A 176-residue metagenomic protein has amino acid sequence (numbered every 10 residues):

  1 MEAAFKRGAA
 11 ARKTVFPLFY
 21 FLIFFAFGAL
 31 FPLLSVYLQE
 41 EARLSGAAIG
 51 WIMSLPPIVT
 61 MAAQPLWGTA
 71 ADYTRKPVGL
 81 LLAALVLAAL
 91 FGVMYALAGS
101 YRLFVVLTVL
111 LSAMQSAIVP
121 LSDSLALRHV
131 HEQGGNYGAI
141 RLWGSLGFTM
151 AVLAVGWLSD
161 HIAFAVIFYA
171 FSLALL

Functional and structural regions predicted by a protein language model:
F5-P57: Helix-loop boundary and gating motifs at the non-cytosolic
F21-L22, F91-Y95, Y101-P120, L125: Hydrophobic core of transmembrane alpha-helices in multi-pass small-molecule transporters, especially MFS/SLC-type
R43, R75, L97-R102: Helix-breaking motifs and short loop linkers at transmembrane-helix boundaries and internal kinks in secondary membrane
I52-T60, G144, A174: Transmembrane alpha-helical segments of major facilitator superfamily
P57-P65, F148-T149, L153: Residue-level signature of mid-helix packing/kink "hotspots" within the transmembrane helices of 12-pass Major
A62-K76, S159-D160: Helix-to-loop junctions at the C-terminal end of transmembrane segments in multipass secondary transporters
G79-V93, S172: Structural signature of the two symmetry-related core transmembrane helices
V166-L176: Symmetry-related core transmembrane helices of the 12-TM Major Facilitator Superfamily/SLC fold
